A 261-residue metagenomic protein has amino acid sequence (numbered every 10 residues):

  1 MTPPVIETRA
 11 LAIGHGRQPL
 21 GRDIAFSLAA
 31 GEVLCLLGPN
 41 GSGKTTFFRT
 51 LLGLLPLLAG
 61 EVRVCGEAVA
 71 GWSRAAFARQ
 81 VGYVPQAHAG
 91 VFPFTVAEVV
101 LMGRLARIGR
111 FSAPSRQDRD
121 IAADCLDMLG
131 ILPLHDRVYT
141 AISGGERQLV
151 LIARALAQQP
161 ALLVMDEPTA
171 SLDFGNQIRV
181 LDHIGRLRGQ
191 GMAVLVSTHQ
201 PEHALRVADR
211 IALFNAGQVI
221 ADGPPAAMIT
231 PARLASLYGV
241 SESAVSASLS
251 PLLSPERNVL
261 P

Functional and structural regions predicted by a protein language model:
L37-P39: The feature captures the beta-strand-to-loop junction immediately N-terminal to the Walker
L52: Helix-to-loop junction immediately C-terminal to a conserved catalytic motif
G60-A68, F77: Conserved ABC transporter NBD signature motif
V138-I142, E146: Conserved ABC ATPase signature
Q159: Conserved catalytic motifs of ABC-family nucleotide-binding domains
L163-D166: Catalytic Walker B motif of ABC-type/P-loop ATPase nucleotide-binding domains
